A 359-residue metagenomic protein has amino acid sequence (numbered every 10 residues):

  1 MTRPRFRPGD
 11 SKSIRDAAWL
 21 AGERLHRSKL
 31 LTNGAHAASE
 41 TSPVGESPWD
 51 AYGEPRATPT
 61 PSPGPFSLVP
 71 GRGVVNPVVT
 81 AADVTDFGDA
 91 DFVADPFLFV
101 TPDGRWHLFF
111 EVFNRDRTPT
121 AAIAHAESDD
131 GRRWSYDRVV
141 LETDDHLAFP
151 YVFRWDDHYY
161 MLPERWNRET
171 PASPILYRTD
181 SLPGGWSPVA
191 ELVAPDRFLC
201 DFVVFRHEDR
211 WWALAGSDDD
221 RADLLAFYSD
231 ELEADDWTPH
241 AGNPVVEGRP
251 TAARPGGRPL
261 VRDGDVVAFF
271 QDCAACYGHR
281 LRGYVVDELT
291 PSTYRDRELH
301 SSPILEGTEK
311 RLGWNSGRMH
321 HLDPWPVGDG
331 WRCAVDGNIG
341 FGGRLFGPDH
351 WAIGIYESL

Functional and structural regions predicted by a protein language model:
T2-L359: Carbohydrate-active catalytic/glycan-binding domains of CAZyme proteins, especially the secreted or lumenal ectodomains
